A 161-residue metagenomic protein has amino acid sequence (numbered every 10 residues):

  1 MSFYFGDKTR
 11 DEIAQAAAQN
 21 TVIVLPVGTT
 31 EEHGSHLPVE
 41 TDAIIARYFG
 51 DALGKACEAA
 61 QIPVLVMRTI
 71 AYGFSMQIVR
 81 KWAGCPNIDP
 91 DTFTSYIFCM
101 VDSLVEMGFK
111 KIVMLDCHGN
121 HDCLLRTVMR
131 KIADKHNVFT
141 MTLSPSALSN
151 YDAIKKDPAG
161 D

Functional and structural regions predicted by a protein language model:
M1-G34: Active-site and ligand/interface coordination hotspots across diverse enzymes and nucleic-acid-associated assemblies
A17-V27, I62-F74: Short coil-to-beta-strand
E40-A43, R130-I132: Glycine-rich, phosphate-binding/catalytic loops in enzymes
D42-K55: Short catalytic helix/loop segments, enriched in acidic residues and glycine and frequently bearing histidine
C57-Q61: Signal peptide-proximal N-terminal region of secreted/periplasmic/extracellular or secretory-lumen proteins
Y72-D161: Active-site histidine-anchored catalytic micro-motif
